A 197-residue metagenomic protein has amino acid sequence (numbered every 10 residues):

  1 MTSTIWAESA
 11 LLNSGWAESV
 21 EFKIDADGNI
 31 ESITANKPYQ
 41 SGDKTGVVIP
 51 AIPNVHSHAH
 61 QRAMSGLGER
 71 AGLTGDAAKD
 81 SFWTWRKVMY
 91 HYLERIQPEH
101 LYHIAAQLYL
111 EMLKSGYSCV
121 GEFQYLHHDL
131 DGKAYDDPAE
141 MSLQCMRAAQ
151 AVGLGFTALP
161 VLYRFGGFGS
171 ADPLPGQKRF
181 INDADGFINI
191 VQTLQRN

Functional and structural regions predicted by a protein language model:
M1-P38, V47: N-terminal metal-binding scaffold of metallo-dependent hydrolase/deaminase domains
I5, S41-D43, P53, T157: Hydrophobic/aromatic beta-strand patches that form the interior of the parallel beta-sheet core in alpha/beta enzyme
E8, G28, H56, G116 (+1 more regions): Divalent metal-coordination and catalytic microenvironments
E18-V20, K37, L67-R70, Y135-D136 (+1 more regions): Short, glycine/charged-enriched secondary-structure capping and boundary segments
D43-K114, Q124-L130, E140: Metal-associated gating/positioning segment near the N- to mid-region
V120-G121: Hydrophobic residues within beta-strands of alpha/beta enzymes
H128-N197: Metal-coordinating catalytic core of metallo-dependent amide/deamination hydrolases
